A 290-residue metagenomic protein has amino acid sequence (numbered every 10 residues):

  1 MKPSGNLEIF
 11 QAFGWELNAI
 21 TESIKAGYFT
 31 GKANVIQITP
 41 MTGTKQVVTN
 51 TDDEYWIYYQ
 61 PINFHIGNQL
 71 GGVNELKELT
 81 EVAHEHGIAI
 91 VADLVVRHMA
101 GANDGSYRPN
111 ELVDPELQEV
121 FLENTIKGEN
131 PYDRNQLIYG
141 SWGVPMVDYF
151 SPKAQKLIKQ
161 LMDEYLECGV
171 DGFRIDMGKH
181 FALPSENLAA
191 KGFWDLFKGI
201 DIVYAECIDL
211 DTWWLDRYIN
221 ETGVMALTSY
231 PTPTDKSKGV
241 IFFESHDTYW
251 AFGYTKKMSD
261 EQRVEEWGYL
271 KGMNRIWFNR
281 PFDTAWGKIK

Functional and structural regions predicted by a protein language model:
M1-W15: An acidic-aromatic substrate-binding cleft motif
P3-L7, T42-L79, R108-D148: Aromatic- and acidic-residue-enriched carbohydrate-binding clefts of CAZyme catalytic domains
P3-N6, E22-F29, P40-T42, Q46-Y59 (+4 more regions): Active-site-proximal helices and loops of the catalytic beta/alpha 8
F13-Q37, D114-L117: N-terminal-biased segments
G14-N18, L70, N74, D148-P152 (+2 more regions): Soluble non-cytosolic domains of exported or imported proteins
F29, A33-Q37, N68-S106, N110 (+1 more regions): Substrate-binding cleft of carbohydrate-active enzyme catalytic domains
A100-K156, E221-A226, S237-S245, W250-F252 (+2 more regions): Glycan-binding loop/region signatures in secreted carbohydrate-active enzymes
